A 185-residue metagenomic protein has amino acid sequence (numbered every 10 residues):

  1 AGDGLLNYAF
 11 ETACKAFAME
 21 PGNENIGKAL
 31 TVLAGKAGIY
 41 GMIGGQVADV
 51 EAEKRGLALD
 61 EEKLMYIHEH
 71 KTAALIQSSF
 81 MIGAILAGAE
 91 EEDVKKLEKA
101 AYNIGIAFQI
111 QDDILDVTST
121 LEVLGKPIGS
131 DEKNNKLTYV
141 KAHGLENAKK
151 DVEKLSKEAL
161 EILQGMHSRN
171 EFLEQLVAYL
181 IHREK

Functional and structural regions predicted by a protein language model:
A1-L163, E171-I181: Mg2+-dependent prenyl diphosphate-binding active-site environment of isoprenoid biosynthetic enzymes
